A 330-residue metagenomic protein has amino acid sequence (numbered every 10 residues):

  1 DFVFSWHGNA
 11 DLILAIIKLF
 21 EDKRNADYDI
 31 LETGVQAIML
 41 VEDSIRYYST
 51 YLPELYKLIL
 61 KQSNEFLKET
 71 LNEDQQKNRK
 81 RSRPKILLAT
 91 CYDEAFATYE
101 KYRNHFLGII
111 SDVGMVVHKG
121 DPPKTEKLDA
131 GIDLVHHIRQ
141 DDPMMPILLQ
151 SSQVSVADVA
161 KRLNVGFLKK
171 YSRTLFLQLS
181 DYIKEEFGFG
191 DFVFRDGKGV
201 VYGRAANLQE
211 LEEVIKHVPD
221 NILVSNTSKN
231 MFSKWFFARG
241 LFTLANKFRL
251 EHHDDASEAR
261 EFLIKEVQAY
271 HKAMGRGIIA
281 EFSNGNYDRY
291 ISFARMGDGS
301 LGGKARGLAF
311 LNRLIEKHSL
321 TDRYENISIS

Functional and structural regions predicted by a protein language model:
D1, I17, F96-E100, M115-M144: Short amphipathic alpha-helix used as the core "switch/output" element in two-component signaling
D1-G8, C91, H105, R139-K234 (+1 more regions): Extended, low-complexity, amphipathic alpha-helical coiled-coil/linker regions that act as scaffolds and localization
D1-Y47, S63-L71, L88-C91, K124-K127 (+1 more regions): Output/docking surface of receiver
K23-D29, I59-K80, E100-R103, I315-N326: Alpha-helix termini
K23-T33, K77-N78, I279-I291: Short boundary motifs at domain starts and secondary-structure transition points
R46-K57: Amphipathic alpha1 helix at the N-terminus of the CheY-like receiver
F66-G108, M115-H118: Acidic, metal-coordinating helix/loop segments flanking the phosphotransfer/catalytic sites of two-component signaling
E210-E213, V218-P219, S225-S330: N-terminal beta-alpha lobe that positions the nucleotide/phosphoryl donor in ATP/NTP-coupled carboxylate activation
